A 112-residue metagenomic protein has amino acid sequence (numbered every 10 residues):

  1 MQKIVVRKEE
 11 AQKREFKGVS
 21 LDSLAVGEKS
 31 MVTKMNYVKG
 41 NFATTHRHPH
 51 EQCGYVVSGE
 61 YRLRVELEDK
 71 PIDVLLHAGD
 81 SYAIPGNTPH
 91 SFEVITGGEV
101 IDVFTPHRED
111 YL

Functional and structural regions predicted by a protein language model:
M1-S30: A short, N-terminal "cap"/entry segment at the start of jelly-roll beta-barrel domains of the cupin/DSBH fold
M31-H48: Conserved short histidine dyad/triad with adjacent acidic residue
T33-K34, L63, D102: Short hydrophobic/aromatic-rich beta-strand segments that constitute the beta-sheet cores of beta-sandwich/beta-barrel
A43-T45, L63-R64, I84, P89-I95: Short beta-strand His + acidic residue motifs that chelate non-heme Fe in jelly-roll/DSBH and cupin folds
H50-E66: Glycine- and acidic-residue-biased ligand/ion/polar-headgroup-sensing regions
E68-G86: Short acidic-glycine-tyrosine-enriched beta hairpin
G86-D110: Ligand-binding loop in jelly-roll beta-barrel domains
